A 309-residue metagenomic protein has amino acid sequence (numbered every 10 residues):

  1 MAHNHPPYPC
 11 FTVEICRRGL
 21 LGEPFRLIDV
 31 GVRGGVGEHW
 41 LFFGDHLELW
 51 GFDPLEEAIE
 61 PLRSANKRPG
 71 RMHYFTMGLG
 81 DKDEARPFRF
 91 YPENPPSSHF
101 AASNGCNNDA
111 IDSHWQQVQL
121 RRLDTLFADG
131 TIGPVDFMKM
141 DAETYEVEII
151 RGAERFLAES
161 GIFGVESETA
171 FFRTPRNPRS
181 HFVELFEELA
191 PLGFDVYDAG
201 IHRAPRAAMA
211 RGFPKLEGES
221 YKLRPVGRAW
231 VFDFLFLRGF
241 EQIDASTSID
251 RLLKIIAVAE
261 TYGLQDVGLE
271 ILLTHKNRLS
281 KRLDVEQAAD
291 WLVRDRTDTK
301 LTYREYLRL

Functional and structural regions predicted by a protein language model:
M1-H3: S-adenosyl-L-methionine
H5-P95, A101-S113, F171-T174: SAM cofactor-binding core of SAM-dependent methyltransferases, primarily the Rossmann-like beta-alpha-beta module
I15-G19, D124-T131, R155: Short amphipathic alpha-helix with an adjacent loop that forms part of the alpha/beta core around
F25-R26, W40-G51, D129-D266, H275 (+1 more regions): Conserved acidic-Pro-Pro-aromatic motif
F75-L79, Q117-L120, K139: Conserved residues in the N-terminal Rossmann fold of short-chain dehydrogenase/reductase
P96-S98, S103-D109, V118-G130: Switch- and interface-adjacent substructures of P-loop NTPase systems
A110-Q116, P225-A229: A recurrent flexible, glycine/aromatic-enriched loop bordering the glycosyltransferase active site that acts as
S248-L309: C-terminal accessory extensions appended to soluble enzyme cores
